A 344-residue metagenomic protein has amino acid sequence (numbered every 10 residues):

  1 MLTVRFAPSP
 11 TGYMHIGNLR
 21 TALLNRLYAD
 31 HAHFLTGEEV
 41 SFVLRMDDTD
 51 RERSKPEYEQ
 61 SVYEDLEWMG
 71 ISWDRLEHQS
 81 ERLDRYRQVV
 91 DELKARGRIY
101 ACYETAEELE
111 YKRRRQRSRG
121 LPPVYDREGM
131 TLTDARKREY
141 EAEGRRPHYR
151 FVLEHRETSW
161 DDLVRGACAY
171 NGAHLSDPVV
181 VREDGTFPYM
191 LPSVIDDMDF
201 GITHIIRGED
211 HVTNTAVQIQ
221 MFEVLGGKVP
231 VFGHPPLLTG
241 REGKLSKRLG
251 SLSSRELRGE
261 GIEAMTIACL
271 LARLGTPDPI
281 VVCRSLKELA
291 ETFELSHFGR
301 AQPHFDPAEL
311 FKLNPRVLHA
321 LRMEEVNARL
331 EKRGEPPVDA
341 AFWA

Functional and structural regions predicted by a protein language model:
M1-R119, N214-G227: N-terminal Rossmann-like or analogous alpha/beta NTP/dinucleotide-binding catalytic cores that position adenine
F6-P10, M46-D48, I195, D199 (+3 more regions): Short, histidine-centered active-site or binding-site loop motifs used for metal coordination, general acid-base
R26, T203, I219, M265-A268 (+1 more regions): Predominant activation on well-ordered alpha-helical scaffold segments within soluble catalytic domains
A29-S41, F200, G275-I280, H319-M323: Short helix-capping/linker segments at secondary-structure and domain boundaries
L44, A101, T105-H234, T239-L245 (+2 more regions): Active-site cores that bind ATP or allylic diphosphates and position pyrophosphate for catalysis
S54, H78-R82, A101, V152-L153 (+5 more regions): Catalytic cores of large soluble enzymes that bind and process phosphate-bearing ligands
E59, L83, A106-L109, P122 (+7 more regions): Alpha-helix initiation and N-capping motif
L225-A344: Catalytic adenosine-cofactor/nucleotide-binding cores of aminoacyl-tRNA synthetases and other
